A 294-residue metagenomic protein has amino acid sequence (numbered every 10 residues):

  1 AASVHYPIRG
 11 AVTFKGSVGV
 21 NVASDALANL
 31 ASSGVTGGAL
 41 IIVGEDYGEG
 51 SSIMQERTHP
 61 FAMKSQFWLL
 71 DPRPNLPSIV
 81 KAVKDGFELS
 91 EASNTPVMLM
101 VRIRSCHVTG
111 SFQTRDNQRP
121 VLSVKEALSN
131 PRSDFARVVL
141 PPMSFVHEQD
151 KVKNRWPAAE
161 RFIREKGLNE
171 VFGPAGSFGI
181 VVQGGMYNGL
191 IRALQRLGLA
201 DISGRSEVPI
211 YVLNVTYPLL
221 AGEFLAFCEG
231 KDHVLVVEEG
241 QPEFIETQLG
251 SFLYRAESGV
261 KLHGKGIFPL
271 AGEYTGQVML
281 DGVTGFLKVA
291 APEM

Functional and structural regions predicted by a protein language model:
A1-E91, R102: Thiamine diphosphate
R73-M294: Flexible, low-complexity linker and terminal segments
